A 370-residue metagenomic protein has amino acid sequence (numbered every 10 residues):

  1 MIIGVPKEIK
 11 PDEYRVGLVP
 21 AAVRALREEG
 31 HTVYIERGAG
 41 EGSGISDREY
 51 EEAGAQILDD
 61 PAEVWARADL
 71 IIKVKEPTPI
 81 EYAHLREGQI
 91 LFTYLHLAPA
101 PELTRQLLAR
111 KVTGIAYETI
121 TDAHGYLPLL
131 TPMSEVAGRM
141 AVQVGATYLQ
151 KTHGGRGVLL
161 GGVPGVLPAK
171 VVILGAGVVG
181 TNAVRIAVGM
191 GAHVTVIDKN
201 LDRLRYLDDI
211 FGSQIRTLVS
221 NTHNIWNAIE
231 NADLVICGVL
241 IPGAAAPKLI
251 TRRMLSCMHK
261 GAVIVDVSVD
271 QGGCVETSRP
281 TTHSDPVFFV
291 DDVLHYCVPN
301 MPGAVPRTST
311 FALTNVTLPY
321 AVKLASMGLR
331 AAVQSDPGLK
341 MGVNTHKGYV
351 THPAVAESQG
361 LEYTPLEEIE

Functional and structural regions predicted by a protein language model:
I2, E8, P79-K170, V298-N300: Glycine/serine-rich phosphate-binding loop and adjoining beta1-alpha1 elements at the start of nucleotide-handling
I2-Q106, R110: An N-terminal-biased, well-structured beta-alpha scaffold segment characteristic of Rossmann-like dinucleotide-binding
P6-I45, T152-L240, V287: Glycine-rich phosphate/diphosphate-binding loop of Rossmann-like nucleotide-binding domains
D69, K75-E76, L95-H96, N221 (+3 more regions): Short glycine-/small-residue-rich Rossmann-like dinucleotide-binding loops
E76, V136, G177-V178: Residue-level detector of alpha-helix initiation sites
E118-L159, V269, C274-E370: Adenosine-phosphate binding glycine-rich loop
D209-D291: Rossmann-like adenosine-cofactor binding region
